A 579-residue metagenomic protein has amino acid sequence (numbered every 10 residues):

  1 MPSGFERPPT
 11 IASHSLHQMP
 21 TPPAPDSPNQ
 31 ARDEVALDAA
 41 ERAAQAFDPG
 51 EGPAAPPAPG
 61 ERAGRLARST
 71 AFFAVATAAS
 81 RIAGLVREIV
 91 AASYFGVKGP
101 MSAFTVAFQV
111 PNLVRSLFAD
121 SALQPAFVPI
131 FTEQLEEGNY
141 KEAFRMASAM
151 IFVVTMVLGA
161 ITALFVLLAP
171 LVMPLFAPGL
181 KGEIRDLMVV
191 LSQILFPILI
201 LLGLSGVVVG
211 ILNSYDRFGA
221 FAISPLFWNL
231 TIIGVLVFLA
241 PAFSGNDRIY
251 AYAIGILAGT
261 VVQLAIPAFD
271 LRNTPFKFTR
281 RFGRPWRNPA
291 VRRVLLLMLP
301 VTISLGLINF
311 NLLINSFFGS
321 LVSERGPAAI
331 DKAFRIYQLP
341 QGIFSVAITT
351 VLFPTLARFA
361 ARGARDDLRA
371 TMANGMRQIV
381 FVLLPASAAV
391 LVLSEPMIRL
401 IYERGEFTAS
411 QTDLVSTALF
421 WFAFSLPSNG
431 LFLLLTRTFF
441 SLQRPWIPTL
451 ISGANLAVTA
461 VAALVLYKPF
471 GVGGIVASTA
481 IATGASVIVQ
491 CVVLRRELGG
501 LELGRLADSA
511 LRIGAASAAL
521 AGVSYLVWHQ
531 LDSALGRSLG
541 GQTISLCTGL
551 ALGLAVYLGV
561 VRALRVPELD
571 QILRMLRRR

Functional and structural regions predicted by a protein language model:
P2-R579: Membrane-embedded alpha-helical bundles of multi-pass transporters/translocases, especially carrier/permease families
